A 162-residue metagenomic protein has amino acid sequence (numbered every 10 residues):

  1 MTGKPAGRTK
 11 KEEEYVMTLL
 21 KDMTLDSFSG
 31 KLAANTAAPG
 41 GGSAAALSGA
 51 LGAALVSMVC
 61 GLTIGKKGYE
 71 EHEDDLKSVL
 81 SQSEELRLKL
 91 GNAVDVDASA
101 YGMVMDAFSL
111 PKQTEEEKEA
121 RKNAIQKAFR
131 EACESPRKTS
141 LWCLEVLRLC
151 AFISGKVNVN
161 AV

Functional and structural regions predicted by a protein language model:
K4-V16: Short, Lys/Arg-enriched N-terminal segments with co-localized hydrophobic residues within the first ~10-30 amino acids
L20-P39: Short, hydrophobic/aliphatic alpha-helical segments
A34-S57, N160-V162: Conserved phosphate/anionic-ligand binding catalytic regions in large, soluble enzymes, centered on
L47-L51, V79, L86-A93, A128 (+1 more regions): Amphipathic alpha-helix face/heptad-repeat signature
M58-E70: Transmembrane signal-anchor/signal-peptide helices with a preference for the extracytoplasmic
K67-D106: A structural-propensity feature for long, helix-poor, extended segments
D97, Y101-V162: Amphipathic alpha-helical interface segments
